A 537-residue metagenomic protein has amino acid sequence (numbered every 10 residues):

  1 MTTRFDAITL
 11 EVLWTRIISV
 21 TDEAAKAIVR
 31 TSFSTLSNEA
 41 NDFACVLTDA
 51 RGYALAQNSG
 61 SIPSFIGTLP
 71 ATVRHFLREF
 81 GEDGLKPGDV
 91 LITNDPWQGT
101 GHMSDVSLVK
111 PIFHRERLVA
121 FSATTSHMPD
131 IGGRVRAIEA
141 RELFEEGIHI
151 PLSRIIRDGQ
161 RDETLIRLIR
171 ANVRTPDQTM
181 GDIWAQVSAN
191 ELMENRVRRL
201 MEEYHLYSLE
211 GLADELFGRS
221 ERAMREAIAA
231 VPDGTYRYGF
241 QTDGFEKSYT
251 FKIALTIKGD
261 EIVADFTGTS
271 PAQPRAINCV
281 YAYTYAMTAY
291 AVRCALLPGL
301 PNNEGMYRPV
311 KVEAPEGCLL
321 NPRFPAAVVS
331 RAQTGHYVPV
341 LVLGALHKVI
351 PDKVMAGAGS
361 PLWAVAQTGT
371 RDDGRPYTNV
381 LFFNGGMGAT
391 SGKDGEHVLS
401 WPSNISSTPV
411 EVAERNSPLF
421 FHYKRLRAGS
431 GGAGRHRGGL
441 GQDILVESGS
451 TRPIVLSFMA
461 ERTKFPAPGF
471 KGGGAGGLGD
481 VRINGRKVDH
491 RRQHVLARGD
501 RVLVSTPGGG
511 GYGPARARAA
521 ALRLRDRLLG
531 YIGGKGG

Functional and structural regions predicted by a protein language model:
M1-P87, I92-H114, L118-V263, T267-G537: Glycine/proline-enriched, intrinsically flexible loops and inter-domain linkers
